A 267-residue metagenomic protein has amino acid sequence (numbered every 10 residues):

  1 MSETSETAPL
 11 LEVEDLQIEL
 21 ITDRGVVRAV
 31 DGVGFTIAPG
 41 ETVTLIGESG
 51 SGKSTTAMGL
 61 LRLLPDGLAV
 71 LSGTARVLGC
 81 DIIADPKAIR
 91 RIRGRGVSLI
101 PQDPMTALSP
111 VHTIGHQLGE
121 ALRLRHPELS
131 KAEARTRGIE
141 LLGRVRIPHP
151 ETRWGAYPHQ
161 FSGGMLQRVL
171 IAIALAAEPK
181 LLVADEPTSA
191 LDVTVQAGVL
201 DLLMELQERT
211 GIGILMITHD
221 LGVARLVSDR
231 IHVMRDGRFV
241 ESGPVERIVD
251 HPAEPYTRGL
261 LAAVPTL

Functional and structural regions predicted by a protein language model:
D23-V26, G67, P148-E151, G243-L267: Charged, flexible cofactor/metal-binding loops and thiol motifs
A69-D81: Conserved ABC transporter NBD signature motif
A176-K180: A short, proline-enriched helix->beta-strand linker immediately N-terminal to the Walker B motif in ABC-type P-loop
A197-T210, G222: Helical segment within the ABC ATPase nucleotide-binding domain
A224-L226: A short, surface-exposed alpha-helical micro-motif characterized by mixed small hydrophobic and charged/polar residues
R230, S242: Short, glycine/charged-rich "phosphate-handling" switch motifs in NTP-dependent and phosphotransfer domains
